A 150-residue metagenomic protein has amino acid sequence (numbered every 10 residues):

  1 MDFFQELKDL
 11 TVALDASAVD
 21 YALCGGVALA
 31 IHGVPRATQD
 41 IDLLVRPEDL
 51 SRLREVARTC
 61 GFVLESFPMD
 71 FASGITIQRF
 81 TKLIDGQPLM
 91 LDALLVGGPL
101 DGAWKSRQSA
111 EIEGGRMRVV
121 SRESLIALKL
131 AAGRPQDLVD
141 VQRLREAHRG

Functional and structural regions predicted by a protein language model:
M1-G150: Compositionally biased terminal segments of proteins
